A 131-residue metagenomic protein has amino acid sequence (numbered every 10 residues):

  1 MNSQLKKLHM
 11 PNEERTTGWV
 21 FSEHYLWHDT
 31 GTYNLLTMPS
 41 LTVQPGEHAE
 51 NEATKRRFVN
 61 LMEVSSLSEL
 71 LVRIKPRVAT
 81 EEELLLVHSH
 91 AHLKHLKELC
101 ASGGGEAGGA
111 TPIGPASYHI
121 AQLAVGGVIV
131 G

Functional and structural regions predicted by a protein language model:
M1-G131: HDAC/HDAC-like amidohydrolase catalytic core signature
